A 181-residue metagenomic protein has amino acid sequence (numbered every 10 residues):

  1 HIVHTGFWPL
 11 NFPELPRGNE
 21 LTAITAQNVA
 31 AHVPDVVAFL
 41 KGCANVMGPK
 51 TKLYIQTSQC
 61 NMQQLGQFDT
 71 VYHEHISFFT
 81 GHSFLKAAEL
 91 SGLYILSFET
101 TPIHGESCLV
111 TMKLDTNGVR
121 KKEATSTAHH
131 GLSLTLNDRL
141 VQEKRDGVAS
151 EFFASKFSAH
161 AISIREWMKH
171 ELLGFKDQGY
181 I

Functional and structural regions predicted by a protein language model:
I2-E14: Conserved SAM-binding strand-loop segment of SAM-dependent methyltransferases
T22-T25: A conserved beta-strand element that flanks and buttresses the S-adenosyl-L-methionine
V29: Hydrophobic adenine-recognition pocket in adenosine-nucleotide-binding enzymes
V37-Y54: A short glycine-rich, Lys/Arg-flanked "PGG" loop and its adjoining helix->strand segment in the class I
L53-S77, G81-F84: Short, glycine-/aromatic-enriched active-site segment of Class I SAM-dependent methyltransferases
L93-H104: Conserved S-adenosyl-L-methionine
G105-R165: Flexible, glycine-/basic-rich loop-and-beta segments that form/coincide with the SAM-dependent methyltransferase
H160-Q178: A short, well-structured juxtamembrane/interface segment
